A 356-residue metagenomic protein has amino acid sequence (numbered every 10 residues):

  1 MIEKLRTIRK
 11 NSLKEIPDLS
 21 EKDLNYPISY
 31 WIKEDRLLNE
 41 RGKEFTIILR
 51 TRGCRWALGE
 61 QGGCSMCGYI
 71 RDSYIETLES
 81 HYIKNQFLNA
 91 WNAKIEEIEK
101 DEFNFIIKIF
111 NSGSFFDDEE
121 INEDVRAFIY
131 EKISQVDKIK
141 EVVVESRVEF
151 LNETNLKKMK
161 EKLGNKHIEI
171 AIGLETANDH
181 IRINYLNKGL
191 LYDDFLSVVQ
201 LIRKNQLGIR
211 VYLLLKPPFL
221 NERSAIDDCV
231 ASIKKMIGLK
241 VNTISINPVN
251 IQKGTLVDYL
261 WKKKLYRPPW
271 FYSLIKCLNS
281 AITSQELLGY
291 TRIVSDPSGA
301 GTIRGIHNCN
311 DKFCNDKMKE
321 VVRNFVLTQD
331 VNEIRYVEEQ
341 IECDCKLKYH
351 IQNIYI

Functional and structural regions predicted by a protein language model:
M1-D18, Y26, I251-I356: Auxiliary Fe-S-binding modules of radical SAM enzymes
Y30, R36-N85: Canonical Radical SAM [4Fe-4S] cluster-binding loop centered on the CxxxCxxC motif and its immediate flanking residues
K43-I47, F105-I109, V142-V144, I168-I172 (+3 more regions): Hydrophobic faces of well-ordered beta-strands that scaffold small-molecule active sites in alpha/beta enzyme cores
C64, Q135-K138, D227-S245, C314-I341: Structural recognition of alpha->loop->beta junctions
I70-A90, K94, I98-E123, V136-L151 (+2 more regions): Core AdoMet radical
K94-E102, I129-D137, K157-H167, Q200-Q206 (+2 more regions): Acidic (Asp/Glu)-rich catalytic clusters
E119-A127, N152-K162, R223: Distinct, well-ordered alpha-helical segments
D193-T255, I275-P297: Conserved C-terminal portion of the radical SAM core fold that forms the substrate/S-adenosylmethionine-binding
